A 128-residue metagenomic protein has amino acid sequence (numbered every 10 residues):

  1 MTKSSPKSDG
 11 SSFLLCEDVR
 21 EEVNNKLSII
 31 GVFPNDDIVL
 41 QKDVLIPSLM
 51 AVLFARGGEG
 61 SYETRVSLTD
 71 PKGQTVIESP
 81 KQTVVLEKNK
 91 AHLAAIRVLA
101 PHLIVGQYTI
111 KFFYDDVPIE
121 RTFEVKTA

Functional and structural regions predicted by a protein language model:
T2-A128: Contiguous segments within soluble domain cores/interaction surfaces
